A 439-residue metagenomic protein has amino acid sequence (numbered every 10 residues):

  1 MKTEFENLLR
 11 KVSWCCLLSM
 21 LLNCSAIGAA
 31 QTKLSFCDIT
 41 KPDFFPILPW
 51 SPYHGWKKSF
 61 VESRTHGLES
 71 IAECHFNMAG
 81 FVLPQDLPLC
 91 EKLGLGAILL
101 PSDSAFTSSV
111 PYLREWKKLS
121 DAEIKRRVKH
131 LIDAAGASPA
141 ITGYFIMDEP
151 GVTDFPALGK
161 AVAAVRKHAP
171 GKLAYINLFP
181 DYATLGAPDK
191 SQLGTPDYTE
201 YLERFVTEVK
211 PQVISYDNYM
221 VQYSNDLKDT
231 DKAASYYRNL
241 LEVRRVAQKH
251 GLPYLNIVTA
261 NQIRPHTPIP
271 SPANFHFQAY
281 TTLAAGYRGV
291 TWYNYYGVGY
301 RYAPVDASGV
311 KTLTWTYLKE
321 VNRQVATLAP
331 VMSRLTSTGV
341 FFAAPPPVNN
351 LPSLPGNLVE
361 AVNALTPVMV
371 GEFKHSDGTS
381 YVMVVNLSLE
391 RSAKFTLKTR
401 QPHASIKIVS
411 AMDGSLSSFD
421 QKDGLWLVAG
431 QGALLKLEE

Functional and structural regions predicted by a protein language model:
M1-L9: N-terminal secretory signal peptides that target proteins for export/translocation
T3-E4, C16, S271: Helix-centric, low-specificity signal for extended rod-like, repetitive segments
L9-R10, L22, D148: Residue-level micro-sites within transmembrane alpha helices that shape and flank functional polar/acidic positions
S13-N23: Bacterial N-terminal signal peptides
A30-A404, V409-E439: Glycan-processing catalytic domains of CAZymes
